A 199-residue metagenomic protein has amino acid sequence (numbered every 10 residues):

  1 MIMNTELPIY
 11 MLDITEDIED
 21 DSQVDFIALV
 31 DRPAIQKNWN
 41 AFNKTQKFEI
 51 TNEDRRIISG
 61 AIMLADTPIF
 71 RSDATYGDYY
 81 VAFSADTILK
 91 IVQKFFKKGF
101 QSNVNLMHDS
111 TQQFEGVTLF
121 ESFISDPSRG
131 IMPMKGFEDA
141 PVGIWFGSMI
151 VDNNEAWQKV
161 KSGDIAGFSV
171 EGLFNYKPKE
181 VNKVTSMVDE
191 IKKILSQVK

Functional and structural regions predicted by a protein language model:
M1-V198: Signature of dsDNA virion morphogenesis modules
